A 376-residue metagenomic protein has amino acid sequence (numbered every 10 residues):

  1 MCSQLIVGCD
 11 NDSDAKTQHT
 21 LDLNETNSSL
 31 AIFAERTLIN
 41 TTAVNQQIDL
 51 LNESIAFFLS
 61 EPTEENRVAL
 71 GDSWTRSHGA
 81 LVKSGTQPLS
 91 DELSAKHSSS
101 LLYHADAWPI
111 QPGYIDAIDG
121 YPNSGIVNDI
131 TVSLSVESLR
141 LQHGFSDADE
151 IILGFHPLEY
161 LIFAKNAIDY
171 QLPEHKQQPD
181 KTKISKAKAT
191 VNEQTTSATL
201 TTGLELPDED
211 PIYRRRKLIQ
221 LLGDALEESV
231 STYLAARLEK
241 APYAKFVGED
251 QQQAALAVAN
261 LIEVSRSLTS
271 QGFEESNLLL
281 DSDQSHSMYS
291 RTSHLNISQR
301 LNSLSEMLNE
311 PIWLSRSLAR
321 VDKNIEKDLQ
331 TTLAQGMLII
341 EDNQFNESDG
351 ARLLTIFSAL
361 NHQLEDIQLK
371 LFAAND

Functional and structural regions predicted by a protein language model:
L5-G8: C-terminal motif of bacterial Sec signal peptides marking the signal peptidase cleavage site
D10-S13: Bacterial signal peptide processing site
A15-D376: Mature extracytoplasmic or organellar-lumen-exposed domains after removal of signal/transit peptides
